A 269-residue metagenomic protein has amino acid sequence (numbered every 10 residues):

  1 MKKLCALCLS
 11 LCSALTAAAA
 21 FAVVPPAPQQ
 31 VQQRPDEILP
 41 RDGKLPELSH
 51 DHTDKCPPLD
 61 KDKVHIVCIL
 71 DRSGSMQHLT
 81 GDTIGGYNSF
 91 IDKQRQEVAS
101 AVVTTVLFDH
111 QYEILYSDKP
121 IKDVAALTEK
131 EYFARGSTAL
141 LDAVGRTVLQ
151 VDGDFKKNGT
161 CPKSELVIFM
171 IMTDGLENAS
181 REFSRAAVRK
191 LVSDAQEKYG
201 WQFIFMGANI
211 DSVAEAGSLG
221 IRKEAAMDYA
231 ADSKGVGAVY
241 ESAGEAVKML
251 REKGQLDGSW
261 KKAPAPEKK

Functional and structural regions predicted by a protein language model:
M1-C8: Bacterial Sec-dependent N-terminal signal peptides
C5, A19-K269: Acidic, low-complexity intrinsically disordered regions
C8-T16: Bacterial N-terminal signal peptides
